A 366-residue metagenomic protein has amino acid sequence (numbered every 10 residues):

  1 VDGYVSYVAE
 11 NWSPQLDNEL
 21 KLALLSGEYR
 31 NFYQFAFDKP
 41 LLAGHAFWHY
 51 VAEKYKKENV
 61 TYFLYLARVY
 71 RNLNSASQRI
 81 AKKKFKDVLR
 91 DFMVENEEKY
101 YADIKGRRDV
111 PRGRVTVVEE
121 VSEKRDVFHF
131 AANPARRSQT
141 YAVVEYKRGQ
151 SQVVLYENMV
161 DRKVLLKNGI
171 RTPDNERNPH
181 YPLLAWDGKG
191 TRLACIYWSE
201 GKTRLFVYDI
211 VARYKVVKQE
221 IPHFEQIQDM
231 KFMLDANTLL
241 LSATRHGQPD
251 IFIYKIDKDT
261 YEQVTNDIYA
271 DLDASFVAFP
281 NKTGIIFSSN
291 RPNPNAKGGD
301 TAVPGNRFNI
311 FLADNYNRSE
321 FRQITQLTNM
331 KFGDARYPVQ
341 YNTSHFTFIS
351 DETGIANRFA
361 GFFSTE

Functional and structural regions predicted by a protein language model:
V1-K54, T61-G113: Acidic/His/Gly-enriched intrinsically disordered linker/tail segments that often contain short helix/coil "MoRF-like"
L22, V144-V154, T172-P179, A194-F206 (+8 more regions): A flexible loop/linker signature enriched in serine peptidases of the S9 family
R114-S122, R162-N175, Y214-I221, T260-T265 (+1 more regions): A short beta-strand motif characteristic of beta-propeller blades
V117-V153: Beta-strand-rich domains and repeat architectures in extracellular enzymes and scaffolds, especially beta-propellers
K124-F130, N178-A185: Signature of short aromatic-glycine-proline-rich micro-motifs recurring in repeat-based ectodomains
A132-P134, W186, F232, F276-F279 (+1 more regions): Residue-level recognition of a conserved intra-blade site in WD40 beta-propeller repeats
R137-Q139, K189-T191, D235-N237, N281-T283 (+1 more regions): Short coil/turn segments that connect the beta-strands within blades of beta-propeller domains
M159-R162, E200, A212-Y214, K258-T260 (+2 more regions): Short coil turn/linker residues within repeat-based beta-strand modules
